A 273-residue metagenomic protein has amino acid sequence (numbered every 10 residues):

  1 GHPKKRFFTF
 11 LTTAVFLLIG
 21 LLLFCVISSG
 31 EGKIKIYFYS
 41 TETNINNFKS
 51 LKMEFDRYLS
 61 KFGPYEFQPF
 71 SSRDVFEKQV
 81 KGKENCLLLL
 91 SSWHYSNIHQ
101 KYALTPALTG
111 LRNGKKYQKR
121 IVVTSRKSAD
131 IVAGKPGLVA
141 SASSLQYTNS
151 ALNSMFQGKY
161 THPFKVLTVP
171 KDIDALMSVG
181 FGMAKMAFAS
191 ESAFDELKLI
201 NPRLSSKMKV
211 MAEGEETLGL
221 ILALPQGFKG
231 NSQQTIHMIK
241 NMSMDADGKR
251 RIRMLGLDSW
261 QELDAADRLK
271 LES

Functional and structural regions predicted by a protein language model:
G1-F8: N-terminal secretory signal peptides that target proteins for export/translocation
A14-L23: Bacterial N-terminal signal peptides
G32-K33, F38-Y58, Y117-L176, F181 (+2 more regions): Bilobed "Venus flytrap"/periplasmic-binding protein-like clamshell domains and structurally analogous long
G32-N97: Extracytoplasmic small-molecule ligand-binding "clamshell" domains of the periplasmic binding protein/Venus flytrap
K33-T41, R112-V122, P202-S243, K249-E272: Periplasmic-binding protein-like
F67-Q79, K165-M177, E216-L218: Short helix-initiation/N-cap motifs at beta->coil->alpha
F76-G134, S143-Y147: Acidic, polar ligand-binding/catalytic clefts
L89-Y102, G180-F181, K185-S206: A ligand-binding cleft/hinge motif common to bilobed small-molecule-binding domains
